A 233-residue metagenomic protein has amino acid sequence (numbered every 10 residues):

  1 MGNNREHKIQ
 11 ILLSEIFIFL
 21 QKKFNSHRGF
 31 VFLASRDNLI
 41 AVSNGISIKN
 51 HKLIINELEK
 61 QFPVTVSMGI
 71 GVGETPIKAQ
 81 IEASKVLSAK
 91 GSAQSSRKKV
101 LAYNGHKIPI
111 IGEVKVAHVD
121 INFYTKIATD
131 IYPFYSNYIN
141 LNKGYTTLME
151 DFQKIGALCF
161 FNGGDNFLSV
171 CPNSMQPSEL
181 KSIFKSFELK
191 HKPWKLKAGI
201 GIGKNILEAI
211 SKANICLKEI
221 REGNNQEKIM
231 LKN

Functional and structural regions predicted by a protein language model:
M1-N233: Regulatory and interdomain segments flanking nucleotide-handling catalytic cores in signaling/defense enzymes
